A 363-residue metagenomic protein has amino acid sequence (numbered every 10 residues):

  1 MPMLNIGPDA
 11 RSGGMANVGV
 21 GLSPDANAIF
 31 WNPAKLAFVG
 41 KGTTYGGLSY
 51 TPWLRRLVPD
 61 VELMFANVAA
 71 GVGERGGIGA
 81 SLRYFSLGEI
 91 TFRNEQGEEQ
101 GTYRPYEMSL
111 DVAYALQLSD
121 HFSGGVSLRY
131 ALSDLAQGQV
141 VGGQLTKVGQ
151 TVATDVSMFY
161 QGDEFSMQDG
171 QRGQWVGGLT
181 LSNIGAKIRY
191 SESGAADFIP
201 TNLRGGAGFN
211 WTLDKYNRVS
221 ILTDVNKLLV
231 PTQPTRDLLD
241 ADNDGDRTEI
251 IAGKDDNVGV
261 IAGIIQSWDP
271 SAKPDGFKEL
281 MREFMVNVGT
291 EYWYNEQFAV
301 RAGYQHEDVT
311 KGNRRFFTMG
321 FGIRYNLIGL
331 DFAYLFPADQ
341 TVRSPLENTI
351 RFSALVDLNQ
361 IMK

Functional and structural regions predicted by a protein language model:
M1-K363: Subset of outer-membrane beta-barrel
